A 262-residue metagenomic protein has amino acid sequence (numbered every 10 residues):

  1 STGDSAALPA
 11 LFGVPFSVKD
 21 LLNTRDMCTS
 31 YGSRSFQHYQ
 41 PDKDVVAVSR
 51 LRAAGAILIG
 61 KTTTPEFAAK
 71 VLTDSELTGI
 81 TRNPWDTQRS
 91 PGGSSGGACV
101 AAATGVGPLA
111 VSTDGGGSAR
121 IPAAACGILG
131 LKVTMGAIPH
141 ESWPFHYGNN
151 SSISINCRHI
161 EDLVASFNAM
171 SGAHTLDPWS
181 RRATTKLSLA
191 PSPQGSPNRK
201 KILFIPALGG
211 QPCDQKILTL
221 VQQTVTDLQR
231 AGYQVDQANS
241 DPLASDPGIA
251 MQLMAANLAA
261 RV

Functional and structural regions predicted by a protein language model:
S1-A6, A169-V262: Amidase signature
S1-Q40, A68-K70, R182, P193 (+3 more regions): Short, well-ordered alpha-helical
L8-L11, R52, A102, S196-P197: Extracellular/periplasmic catalytic domains that process cell-envelope and extracellular macromolecules
G13, K19, L51, G79 (+1 more regions): Conserved hydrophobic/aromatic pocket- or pore-lining residues that grip, position, or stack substrates in active sites
S17-K19, S112, K132, I205: Short beta-strand segments
D20-L22, G115-G117, D162, P206-G210 (+1 more regions): Glycine-rich beta-alpha junction loops
M27-Y31, G60-K61, Y147-G148, L203-P206: Short beta-strands and strand-loop turn motifs
K43-M170: Short glycine/serine-rich loop segments
